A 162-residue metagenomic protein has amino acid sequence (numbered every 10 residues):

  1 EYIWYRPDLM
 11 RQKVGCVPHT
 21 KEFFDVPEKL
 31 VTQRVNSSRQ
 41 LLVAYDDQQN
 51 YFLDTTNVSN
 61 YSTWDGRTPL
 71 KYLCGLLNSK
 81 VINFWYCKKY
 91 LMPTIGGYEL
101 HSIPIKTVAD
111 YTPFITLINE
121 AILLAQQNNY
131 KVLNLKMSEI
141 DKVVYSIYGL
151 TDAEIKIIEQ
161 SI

Functional and structural regions predicted by a protein language model:
E1-T112: Polybasic, glycine- and aromatic-enriched phosphate-binding surface used to engage nucleic acids
T107-I162: Non-catalytic DNA-recognition/assembly elements of restriction-modification systems
